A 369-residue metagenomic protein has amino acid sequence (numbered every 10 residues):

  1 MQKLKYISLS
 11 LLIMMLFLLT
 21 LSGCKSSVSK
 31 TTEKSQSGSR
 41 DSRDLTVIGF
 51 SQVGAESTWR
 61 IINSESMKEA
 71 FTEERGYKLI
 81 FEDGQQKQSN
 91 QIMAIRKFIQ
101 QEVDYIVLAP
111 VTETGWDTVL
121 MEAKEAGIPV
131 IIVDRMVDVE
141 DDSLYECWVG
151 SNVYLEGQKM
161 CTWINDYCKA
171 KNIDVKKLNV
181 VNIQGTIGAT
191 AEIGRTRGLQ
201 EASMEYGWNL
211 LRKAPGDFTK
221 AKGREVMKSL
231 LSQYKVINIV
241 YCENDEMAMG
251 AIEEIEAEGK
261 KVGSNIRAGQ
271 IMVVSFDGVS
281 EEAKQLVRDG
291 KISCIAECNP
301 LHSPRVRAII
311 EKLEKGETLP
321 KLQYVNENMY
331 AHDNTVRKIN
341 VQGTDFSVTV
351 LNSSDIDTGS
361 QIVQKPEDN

Functional and structural regions predicted by a protein language model:
M1-V47, E73, M121-I128, T358-N369: Short, low-complexity disordered leader/linker segments with a strong preference for bacterial N-terminal type II
K25, T32-T46, N182-I187, A202-S203 (+1 more regions): Hinge/cleft segment of the Venus flytrap/periplasmic-binding protein
R40-E74, L79-M93, K97, Q101-V103 (+4 more regions): Extracytoplasmic "Venus flytrap"
I48, Q91, W148-K177, K222-R224 (+2 more regions): Hydrophobic alpha-helical segments within soluble ligand-binding/sensing domains
G49-S51, E102-P110, P129-V133, V181-N182 (+3 more regions): Periplasmic-binding protein-like
W59-E73, E156-M160, T190-W208, V226 (+1 more regions): Short, solvent-exposed amphipathic alpha-helices that sit in or adjacent to ligand/effector-binding or catalytic
L108-E125, L199, R212, G216-Q285: Hydrophobic alpha-helical
T118-L155, N179, V279-Q285: Flexible loop/hinge segments that line or gate small-molecule binding clefts
